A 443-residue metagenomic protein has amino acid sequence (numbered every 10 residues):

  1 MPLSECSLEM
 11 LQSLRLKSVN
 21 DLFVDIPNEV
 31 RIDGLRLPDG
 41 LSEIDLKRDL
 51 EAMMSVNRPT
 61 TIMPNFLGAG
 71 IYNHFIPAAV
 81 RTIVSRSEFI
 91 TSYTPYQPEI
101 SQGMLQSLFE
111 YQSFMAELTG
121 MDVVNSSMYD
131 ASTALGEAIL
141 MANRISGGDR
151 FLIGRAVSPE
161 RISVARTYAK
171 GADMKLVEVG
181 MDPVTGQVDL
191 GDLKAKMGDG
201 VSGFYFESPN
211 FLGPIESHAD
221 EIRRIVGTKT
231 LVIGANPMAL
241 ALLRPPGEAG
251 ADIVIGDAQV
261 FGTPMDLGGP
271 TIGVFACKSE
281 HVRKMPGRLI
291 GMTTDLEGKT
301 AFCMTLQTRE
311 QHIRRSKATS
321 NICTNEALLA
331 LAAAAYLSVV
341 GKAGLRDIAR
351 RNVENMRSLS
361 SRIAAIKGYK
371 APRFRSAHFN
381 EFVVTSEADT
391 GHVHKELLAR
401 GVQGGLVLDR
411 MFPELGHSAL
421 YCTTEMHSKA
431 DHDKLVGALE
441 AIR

Functional and structural regions predicted by a protein language model:
M1-G34: Compact, charge-rich alpha-helical regulatory domains located at protein termini
I26-E110: N-terminal entrance/gating region of PLP-dependent enzymes' catalytic architecture
I62-G68, E117, V123-M128, I153-G154 (+8 more regions): General beta-strand structural signal in soluble alpha/beta enzymes
R86-P98, F114-M121, S146-G147, K170-E178 (+5 more regions): Gly-rich Lys/Arg/Thr-decorated short loops/hinges at beta-loop-alpha junctions or inter-strand turns that position
Y96-I100, M104, E117-G136: Short loop-beta-helix segment that forms the pyridoxal 5′-phosphate
T133-A301, V384-E387, G391-L397, E414-H417 (+2 more regions): Conserved PLP-enzyme active-site core in the AAT-like
F261-K367, P372-R375: Active-site C-terminal subdomain of aminotransferase-like
A343-L435: Conserved C-terminal alpha-helix-loop-beta "cap" of PLP-dependent enzymes that closes/shapes the active-site mouth
